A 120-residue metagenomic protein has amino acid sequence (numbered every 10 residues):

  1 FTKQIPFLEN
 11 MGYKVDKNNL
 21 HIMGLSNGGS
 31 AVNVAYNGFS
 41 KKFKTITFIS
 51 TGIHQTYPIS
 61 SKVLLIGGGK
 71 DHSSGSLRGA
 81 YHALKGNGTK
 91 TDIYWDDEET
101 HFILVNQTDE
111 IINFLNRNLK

Functional and structural regions predicted by a protein language model:
F1-L25: Gly/Ser-rich "nucleophile elbow"/oxyanion-hole loop immediately N-terminal to the catalytic nucleophile in hydrolases
S26-N27, S50: Catalytic nucleophile serine of serine hydrolases, specifically the conserved "nucleophile elbow" pentapeptide
G29-S40: Short glycine-enriched nucleophile-adjacent loop and the immediately C-terminal alpha-helix near the catalytic center
K41-G52: A conserved short beta-strand
I53-T56, H72-S73, T100-N106: Acidic-and-aromatic substrate-binding clefts and catalytic sites of carbohydrate-active enzymes
P58-V63: Short, proline-enriched alpha-helix->beta-strand connector loops that line the catalytic pocket of alpha/beta-hydrolase
L64-D71: Conserved strand-to-loop "acid loop" that flanks and positions the catalytic carboxylate
I66, L77-K120: C-terminal catalytic histidine-bearing segment of alpha/beta-hydrolase fold enzymes
